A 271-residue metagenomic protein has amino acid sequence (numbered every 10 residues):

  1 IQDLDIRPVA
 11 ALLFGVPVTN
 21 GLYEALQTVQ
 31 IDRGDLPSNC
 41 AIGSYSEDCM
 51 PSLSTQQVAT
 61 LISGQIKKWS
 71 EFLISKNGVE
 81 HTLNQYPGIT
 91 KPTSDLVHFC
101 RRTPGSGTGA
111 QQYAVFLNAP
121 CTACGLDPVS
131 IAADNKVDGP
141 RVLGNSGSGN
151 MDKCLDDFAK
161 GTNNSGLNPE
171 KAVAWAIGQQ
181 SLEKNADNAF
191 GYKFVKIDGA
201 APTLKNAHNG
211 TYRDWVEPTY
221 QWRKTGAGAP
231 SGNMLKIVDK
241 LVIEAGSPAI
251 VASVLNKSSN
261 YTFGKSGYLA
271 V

Functional and structural regions predicted by a protein language model:
I1-V271: Flexible loop/hinge segments at secondary-structure junctions
